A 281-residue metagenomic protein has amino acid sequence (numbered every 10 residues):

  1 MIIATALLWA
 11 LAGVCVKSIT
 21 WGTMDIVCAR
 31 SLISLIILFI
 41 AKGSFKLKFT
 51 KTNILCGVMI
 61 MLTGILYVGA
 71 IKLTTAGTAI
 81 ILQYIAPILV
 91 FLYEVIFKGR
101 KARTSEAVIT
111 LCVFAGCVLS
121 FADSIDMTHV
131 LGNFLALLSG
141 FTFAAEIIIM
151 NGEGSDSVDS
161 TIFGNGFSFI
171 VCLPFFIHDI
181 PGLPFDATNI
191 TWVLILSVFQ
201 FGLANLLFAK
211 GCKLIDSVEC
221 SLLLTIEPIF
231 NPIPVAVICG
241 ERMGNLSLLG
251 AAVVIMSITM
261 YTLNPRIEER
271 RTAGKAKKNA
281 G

Functional and structural regions predicted by a protein language model:
M1-D25, L55-V58, L66, L111 (+3 more regions): Glycine-/small-residue-enriched transmembrane alpha-helix faces in small-molecule transporters and effluxers
S18-L62, L89-Y93, T142-E146, I162-D179 (+2 more regions): Transmembrane alpha-helices of multi-pass small-molecule transport proteins
D25, L32, V68-K101, S139 (+1 more regions): Specific alpha-helical transmembrane segments that line the substrate/conduction pathway and gating interfaces
S31, T225-G281: C-terminal-most transmembrane helix of multi-pass membrane proteins
L38, I60, L92, A102-A122 (+3 more regions): Hydrophobic transmembrane alpha-helices of multi-pass small-molecule transport proteins
F39-A79, Q83, C117-L119, S197-I215: Specific transmembrane alpha-helical segments of multi-pass solute transporters/efflux pumps, especially DMT/EamA
F39-S44, A86-V108, S120, I229-L248: C-terminal transmembrane-helix exit sites in multi-pass transporters
A79-I85, M150-F169, F201-V237: Helix-helix packing/entry segments at the starts of transmembrane helices
